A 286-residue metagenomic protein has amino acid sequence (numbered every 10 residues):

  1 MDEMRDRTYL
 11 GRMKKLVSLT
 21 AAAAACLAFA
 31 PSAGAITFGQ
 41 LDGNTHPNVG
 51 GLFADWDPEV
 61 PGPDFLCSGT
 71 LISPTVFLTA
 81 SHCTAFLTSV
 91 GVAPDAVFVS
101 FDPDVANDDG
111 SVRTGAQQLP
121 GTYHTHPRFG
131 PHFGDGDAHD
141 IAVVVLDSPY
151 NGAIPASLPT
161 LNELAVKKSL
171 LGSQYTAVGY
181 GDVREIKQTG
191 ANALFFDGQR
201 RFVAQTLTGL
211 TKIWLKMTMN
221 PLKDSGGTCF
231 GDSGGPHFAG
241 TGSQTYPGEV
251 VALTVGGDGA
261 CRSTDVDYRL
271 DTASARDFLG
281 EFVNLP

Functional and structural regions predicted by a protein language model:
A21-A22, A33: Cleavable N-terminal signal peptides
I36-N48, D64-A106, R113, F195-L210 (+1 more regions): C-terminal subregion of chymotrypsin/trypsin-like serine protease catalytic domains
I36-T45, V92-V166, F195: Conserved catalytic-core segment of clan PA serine endopeptidases
W56, F77-L78, C83-A85, G130 (+4 more regions): Solvent-exposed loop/turn segments at secondary-structure junctions within structured extracellular/periplasmic domains
D137-S225, D265-V266, T272-G280: Chymotrypsin/trypsin-fold serine protease catalytic domain
